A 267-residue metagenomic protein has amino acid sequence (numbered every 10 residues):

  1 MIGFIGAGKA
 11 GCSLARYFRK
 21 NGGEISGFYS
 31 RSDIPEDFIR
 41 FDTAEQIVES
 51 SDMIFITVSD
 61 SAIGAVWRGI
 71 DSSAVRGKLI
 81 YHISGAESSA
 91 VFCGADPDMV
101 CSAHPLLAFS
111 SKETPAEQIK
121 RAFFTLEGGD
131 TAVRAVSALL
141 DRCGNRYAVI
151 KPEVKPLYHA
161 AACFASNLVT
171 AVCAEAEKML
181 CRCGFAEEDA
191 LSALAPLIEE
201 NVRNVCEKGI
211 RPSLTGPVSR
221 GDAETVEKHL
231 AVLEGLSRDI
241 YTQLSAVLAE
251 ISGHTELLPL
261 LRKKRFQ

Functional and structural regions predicted by a protein language model:
M1-Q46: NAD(P)+-binding Rossmann beta1-loop-alpha1 motif at the extreme N-terminus of oxidoreductases
L14, S32-D37, F41-P115: Rossmann-like NAD(P)(H) cofactor-binding subdomain of soluble oxidoreductases
E24, D33, P97, P115-C206 (+1 more regions): Internal alpha-helical scaffold of NAD(P)-dependent oxidoreductase catalytic cores
F55, A162-V169, E234, Y241 (+1 more regions): Amphipathic, non-transmembrane alpha-helical scaffold segments
A95, L106-P115, D130-A132, R211-S219: Predominantly flavin-linked oxidoreductase catalytic cores and closely associated redox partners
N201-L258, Q267: Interdomain hinge/lid region at the active-site interface of Rossmann-like NAD(P)-dependent oxidoreductases
